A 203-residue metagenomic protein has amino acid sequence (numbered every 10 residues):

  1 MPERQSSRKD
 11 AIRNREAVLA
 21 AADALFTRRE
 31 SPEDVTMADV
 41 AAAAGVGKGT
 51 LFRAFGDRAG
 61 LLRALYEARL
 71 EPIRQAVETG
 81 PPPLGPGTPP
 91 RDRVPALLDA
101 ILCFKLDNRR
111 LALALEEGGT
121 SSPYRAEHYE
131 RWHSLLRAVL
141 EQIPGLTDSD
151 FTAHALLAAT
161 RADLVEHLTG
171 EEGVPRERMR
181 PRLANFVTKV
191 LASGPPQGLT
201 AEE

Functional and structural regions predicted by a protein language model:
M1-A43, G60: Basic, helix-initiating cap at the start of DNA-binding domains
M1-P2, S134-L146, A155, V165-E203: C-terminal peripheral helix-coil segments that are non-catalytic and often amphipathic
V18, D57-L62, P72-I73: Short amphipathic alpha-helical segment with a characteristic S/N-K-E followed by hydrophobic residues
G45-F55: Short hydrophobic/aromatic patch on the recognition helix
L62-R69, N108, H128: Alpha-helical DNA-contacting segments of helix-turn-helix folds
A64, E78-D107, R180: Hydrophobic alpha-helical connector segments
R74, A96, A100-F104, G119-P144 (+3 more regions): Amphipathic alpha-helical packing segments from all-alpha helical-bundle domains
E78-G80, L113-S122: Short linear capping/connector segments at secondary-structure termini
